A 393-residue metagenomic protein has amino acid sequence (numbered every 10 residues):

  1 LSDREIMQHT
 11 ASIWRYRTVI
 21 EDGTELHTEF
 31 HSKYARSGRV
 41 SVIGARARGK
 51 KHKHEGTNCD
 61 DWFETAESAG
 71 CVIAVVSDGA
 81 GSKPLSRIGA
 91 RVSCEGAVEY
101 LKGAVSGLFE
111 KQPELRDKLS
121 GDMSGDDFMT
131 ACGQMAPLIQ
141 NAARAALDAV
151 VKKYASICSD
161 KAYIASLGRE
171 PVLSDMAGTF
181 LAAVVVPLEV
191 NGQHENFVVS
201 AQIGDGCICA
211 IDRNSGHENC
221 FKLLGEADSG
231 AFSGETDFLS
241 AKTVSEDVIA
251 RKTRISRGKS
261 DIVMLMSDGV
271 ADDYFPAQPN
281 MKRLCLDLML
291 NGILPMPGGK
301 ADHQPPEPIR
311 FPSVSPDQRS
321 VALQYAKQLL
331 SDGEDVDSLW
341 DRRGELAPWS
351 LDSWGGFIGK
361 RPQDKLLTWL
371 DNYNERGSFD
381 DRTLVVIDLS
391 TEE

Functional and structural regions predicted by a protein language model:
L1-E21, D237, T243-E393: C-terminal catalytic subdomain
L1-K102, G206, A241-R254, F379 (+1 more regions): N-terminal entry segment of metal-dependent catalytic domains or homologous docking segments
S41-G56, K153-A177, L181-A182, A210-R254 (+3 more regions): PP2C/PPM family metal-dependent serine/threonine protein phosphatase catalytic domain, recognizing the conserved
E67-G70, V186-V190, I211-H217, L389-T391: Short acidic-glycine loop/turn motifs at beta-strand connectors
A74-D78, A201, M264-M266: Short hydrophobic beta-strand that contains or immediately precedes a catalytic carboxylate
K83-S86, A210-D212, D273-F275: Short helix/loop capping segments that flank catalytic or ligand/cofactor-binding pockets
G103-Q112: Flexible helix-coil linker/hinge segments at domain or subdomain boundaries
L115-A210, D247-G258, L370-F379, L384: Catalytic core of PPM/PP2C metal-dependent serine/threonine phosphatase domains
